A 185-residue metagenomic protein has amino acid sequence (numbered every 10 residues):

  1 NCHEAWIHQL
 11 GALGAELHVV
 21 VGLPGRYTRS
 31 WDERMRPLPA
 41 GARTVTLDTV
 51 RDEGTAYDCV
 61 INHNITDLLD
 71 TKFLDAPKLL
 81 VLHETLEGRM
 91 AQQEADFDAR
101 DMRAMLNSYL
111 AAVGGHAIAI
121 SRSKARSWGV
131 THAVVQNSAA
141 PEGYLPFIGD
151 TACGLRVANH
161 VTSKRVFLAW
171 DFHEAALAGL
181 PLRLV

Functional and structural regions predicted by a protein language model:
N1-A5, H63-L68, T85, S123 (+2 more regions): Short beta->alpha connector loops
C2-W6, H18-V113: Extended catalytic core of nucleotide-activated donor transferases of GT-like folds
Q9-G11, V19, S127-V130, V134 (+1 more regions): Conserved catalytic-core segment of nucleotide-activated headgroup transferases in glycan assembly
L13, A56, V113, A178-G179: Structured helix-beta-strand junction loops
A15, A42, A76-P77, G115 (+3 more regions): A structural micro-motif
L17-P24, A119-I120, R183-L184: Short internal beta-strands
V60, A117, G154: Receiver (REC) domain switch-region micro-motif
R89-M90, R100-V134, A139-Y144, S163-L168: A short, active-site helix/loop in glycosyltransferases that binds the activated sugar's phosphate group
